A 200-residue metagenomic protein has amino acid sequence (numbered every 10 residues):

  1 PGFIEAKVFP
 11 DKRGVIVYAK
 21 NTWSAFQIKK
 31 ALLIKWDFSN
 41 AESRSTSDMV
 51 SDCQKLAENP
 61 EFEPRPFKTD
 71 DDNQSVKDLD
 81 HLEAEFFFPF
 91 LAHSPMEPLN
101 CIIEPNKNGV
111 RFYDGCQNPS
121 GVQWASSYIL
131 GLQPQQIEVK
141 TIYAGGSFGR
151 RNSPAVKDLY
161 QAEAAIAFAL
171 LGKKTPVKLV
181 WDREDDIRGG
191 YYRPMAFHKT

Functional and structural regions predicted by a protein language model:
P1-T200: Structural alpha/beta core scaffold segments of enzyme domains
